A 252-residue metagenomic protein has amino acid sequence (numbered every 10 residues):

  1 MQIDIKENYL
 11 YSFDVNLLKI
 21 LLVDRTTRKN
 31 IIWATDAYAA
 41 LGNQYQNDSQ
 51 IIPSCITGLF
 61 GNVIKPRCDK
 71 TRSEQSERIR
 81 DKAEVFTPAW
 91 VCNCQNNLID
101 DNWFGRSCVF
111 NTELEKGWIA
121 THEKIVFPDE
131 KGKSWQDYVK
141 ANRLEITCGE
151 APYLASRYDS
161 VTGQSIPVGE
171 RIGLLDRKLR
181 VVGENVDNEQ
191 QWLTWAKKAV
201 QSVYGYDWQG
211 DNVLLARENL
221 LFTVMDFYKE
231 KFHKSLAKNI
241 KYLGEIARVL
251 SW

Functional and structural regions predicted by a protein language model:
M1-Y158, D211: Preference for the N-terminal adenyl/adenosyl cofactor-binding alpha/beta module
W103-W252: Conserved S-adenosyl-L-methionine
